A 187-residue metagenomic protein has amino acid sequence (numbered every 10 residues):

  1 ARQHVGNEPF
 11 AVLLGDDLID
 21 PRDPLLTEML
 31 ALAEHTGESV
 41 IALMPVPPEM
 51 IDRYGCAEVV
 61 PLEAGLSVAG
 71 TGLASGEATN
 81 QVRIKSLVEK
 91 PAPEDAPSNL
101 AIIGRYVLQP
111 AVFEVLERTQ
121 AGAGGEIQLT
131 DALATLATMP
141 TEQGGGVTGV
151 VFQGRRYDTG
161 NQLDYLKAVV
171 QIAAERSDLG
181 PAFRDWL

Functional and structural regions predicted by a protein language model:
A1-V60, G65, L108-P110, L116-T119: Conserved beta-loop-beta/alpha segment of the NTase-like Rossmann-fold superfamily that binds/positions NTPs
A11, L30-E34, E63-L66, A78-R184: Catalytic-core segments of class I nucleotidyltransferases/pyrophosphorylases that form NMP-activated intermediates
A69-L73, E77: Low-complexity, intrinsically disordered Ser/Thr/Pro- and acidic-rich segments
